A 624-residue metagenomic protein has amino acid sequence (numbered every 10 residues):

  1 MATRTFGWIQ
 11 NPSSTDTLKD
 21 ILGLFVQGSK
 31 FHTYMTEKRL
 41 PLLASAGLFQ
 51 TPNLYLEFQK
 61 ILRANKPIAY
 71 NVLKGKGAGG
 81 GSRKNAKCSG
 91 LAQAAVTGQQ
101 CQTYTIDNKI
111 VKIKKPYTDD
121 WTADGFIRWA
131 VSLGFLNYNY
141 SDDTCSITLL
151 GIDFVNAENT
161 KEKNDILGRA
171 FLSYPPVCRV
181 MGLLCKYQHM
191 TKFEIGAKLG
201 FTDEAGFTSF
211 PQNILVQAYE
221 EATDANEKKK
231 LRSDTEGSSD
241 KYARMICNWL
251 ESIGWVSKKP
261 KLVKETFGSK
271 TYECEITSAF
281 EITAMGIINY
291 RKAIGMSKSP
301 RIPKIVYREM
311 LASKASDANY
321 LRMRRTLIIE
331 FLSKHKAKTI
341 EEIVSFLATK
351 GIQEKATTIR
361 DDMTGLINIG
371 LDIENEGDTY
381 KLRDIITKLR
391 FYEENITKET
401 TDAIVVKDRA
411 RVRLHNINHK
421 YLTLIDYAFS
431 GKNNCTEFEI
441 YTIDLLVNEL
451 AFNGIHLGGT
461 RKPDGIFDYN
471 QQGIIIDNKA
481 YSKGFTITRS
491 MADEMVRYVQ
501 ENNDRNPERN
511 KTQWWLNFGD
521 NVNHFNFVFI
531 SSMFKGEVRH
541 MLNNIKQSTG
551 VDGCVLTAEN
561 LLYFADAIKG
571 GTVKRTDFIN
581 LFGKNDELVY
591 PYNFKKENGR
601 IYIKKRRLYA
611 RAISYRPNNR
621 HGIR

Functional and structural regions predicted by a protein language model:
M1-K420: Donor-sugar nucleotide-binding helix/loop cap in glycosyltransferases
G295-S313, N517-V528, K535-E537, P617-R624: C-terminal low-complexity, acidic/polar tails when present
H335-S345, Q353-E376, L581-R624: Intrinsically disordered, low-complexity regions enriched in serine/threonine
N395-R606, A612: Catalytic core segments in nucleotide and nucleic-acid processing enzymes
